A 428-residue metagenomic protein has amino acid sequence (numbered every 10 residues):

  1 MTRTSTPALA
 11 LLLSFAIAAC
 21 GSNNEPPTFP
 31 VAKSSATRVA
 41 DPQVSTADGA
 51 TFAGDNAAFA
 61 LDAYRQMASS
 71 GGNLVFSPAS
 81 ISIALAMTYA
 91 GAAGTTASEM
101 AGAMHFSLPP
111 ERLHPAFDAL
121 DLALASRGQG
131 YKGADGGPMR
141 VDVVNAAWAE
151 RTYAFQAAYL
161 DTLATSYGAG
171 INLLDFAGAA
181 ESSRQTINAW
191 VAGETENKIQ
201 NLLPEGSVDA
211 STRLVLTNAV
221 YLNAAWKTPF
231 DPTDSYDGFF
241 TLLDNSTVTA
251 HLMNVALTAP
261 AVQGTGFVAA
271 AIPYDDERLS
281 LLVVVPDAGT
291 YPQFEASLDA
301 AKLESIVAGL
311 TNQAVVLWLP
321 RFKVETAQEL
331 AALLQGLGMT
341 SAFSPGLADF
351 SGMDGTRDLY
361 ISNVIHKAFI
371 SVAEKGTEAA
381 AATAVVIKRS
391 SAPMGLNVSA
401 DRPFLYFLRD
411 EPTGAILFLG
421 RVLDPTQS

Functional and structural regions predicted by a protein language model:
T2-A8, L12-S14, C20-G178, E411: Detector for small/aliphatic-rich hydrophobic stretches
E25, Y153, Y291-P292, A296-V307: Soluble, non-membrane globular domain cores that form compact, hydrophobic packing and curved binding surfaces
G71, P110-G289, A308-P393: Non-catalytic, conformational "gating/processing" segments within enzyme and secreted inhibitor domains
A79, S211-T212, A400: A generic structural signal for residues located within well-ordered alpha-helices of large catalytic or ligand-binding
M100-M104, F230-D237, P292-A301: Short Gly/aromatic-enriched secondary-structure transition segments
L216, V268-V284, P393-S428: Extended hydrophobic
T290-Y291, I416: Short beta-strands and strand-coil junctions in structured, solvent-facing domains, enriched
L298-D299, V386-I387, L423: Short, solvent-exposed amphipathic alpha-helical segments in soluble enzyme and RNA/protein-processing domains
